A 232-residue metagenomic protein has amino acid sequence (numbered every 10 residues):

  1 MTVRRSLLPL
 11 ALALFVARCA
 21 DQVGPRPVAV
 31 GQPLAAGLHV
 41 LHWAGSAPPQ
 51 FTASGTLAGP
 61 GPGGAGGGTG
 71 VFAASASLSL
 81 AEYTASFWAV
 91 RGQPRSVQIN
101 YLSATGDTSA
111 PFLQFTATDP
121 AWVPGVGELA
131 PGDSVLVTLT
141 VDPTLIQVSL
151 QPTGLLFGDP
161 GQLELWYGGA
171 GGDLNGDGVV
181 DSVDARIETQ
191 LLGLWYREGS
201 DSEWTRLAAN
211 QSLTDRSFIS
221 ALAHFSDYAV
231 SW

Functional and structural regions predicted by a protein language model:
M1-A17: Sec-dependent bacterial lipoprotein signal peptides
V16-Q50, W232: Bacterial Sec-dependent N-terminal signal peptides
A17, L102-T105, T116-D119: Short, proline-centered helix/strand-breaking motifs
L34-H39, G45-G63, G68-V97, T105 (+1 more regions): Proteolytic processing hotspots in large secreted/extracellular or virion-associated proteins and select intracellular
S200-A209: Surface-exposed loop/edge segments in extracytoplasmic proteins
S212-D215: Short, solvent-exposed loop/turn segments in extracellular or other extracytoplasmic domains
S217-W232: C-terminal beta-strand-rich structural cap/linker in extracellular carbohydrate-active enzymes
